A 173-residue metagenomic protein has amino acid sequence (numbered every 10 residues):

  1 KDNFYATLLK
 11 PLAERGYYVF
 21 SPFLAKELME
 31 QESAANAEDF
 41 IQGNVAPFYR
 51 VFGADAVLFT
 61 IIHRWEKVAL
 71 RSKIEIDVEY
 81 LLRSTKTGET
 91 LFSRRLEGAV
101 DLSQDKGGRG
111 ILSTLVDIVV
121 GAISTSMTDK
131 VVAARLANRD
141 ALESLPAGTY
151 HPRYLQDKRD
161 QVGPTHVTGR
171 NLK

Functional and structural regions predicted by a protein language model:
K1-F59, E89, A122, S126: N-terminal segment of the mature soluble domain
K1-Y5, A37-Q42, R71-I76, D105-V116: Solvent-exposed, acidic/flexible segments
Q31, K67, D101-S103: Sequence/structural signature of outer-membrane beta-barrel proteins
N36-A37, R64, A134: Amphipathic, coiled-coil-like alpha-helical scaffolding segments used for oligomerization/assembly
Q42-T90, E97: Surface-exposed, polar helix/loop patches in the mature regions of secreted/periplasmic/lumenal proteins that form
K86-K173: C-terminal/domain-edge helix-coil "capping" segments
